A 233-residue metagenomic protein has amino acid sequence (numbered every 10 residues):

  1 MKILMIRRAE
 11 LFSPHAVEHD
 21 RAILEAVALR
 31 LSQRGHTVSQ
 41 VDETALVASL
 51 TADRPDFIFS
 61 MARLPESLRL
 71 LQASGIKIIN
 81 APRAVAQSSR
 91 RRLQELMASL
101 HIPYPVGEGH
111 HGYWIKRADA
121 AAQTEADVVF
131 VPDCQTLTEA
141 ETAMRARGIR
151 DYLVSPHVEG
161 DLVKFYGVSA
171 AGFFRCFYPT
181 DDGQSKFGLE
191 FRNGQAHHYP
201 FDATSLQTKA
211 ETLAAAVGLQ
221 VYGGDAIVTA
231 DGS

Functional and structural regions predicted by a protein language model:
M1-M5: Extreme N-terminal starter segment of soluble prokaryotic enzymes
I6-V106, A121: Conserved N-proximal alpha/beta basic substrate-recognition cap immediately N-terminal to, or forming the N-lobe
V47-A48, P65-R69, L137-T138, D161-V163 (+1 more regions): Short, well-ordered alpha-helical microsegments
P55-F59, W114-K116, F165-S169, A230-S233: A short beta-strand motif that forms the metal-chelation/ATP-contact edge of phosphoryl-transfer active sites
R63-P65, A84, A171-G172, I227-G232: Short glycine-enriched loops at secondary-structure junctions
M97, G109-A126, I149-V163: ATP-grasp fold ATP-binding core
V131-V217: Phosphate-binding site of ATP-dependent enzymes
A214-S233: Conserved metal-phosphate-binding beta-hairpin within the catalytic cores of diverse ATP-dependent phosphoryl-transfer
